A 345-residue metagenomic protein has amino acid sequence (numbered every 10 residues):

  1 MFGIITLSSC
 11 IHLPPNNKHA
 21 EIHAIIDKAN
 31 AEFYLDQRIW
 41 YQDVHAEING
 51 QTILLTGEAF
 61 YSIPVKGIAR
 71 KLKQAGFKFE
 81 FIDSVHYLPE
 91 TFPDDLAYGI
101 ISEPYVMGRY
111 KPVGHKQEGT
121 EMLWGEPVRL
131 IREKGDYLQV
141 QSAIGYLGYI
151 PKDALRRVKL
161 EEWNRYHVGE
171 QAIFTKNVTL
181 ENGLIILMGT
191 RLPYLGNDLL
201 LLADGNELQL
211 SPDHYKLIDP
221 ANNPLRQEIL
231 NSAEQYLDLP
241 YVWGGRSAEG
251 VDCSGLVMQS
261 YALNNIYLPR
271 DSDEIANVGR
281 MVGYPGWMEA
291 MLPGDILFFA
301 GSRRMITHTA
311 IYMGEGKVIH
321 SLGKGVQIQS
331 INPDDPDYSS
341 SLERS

Functional and structural regions predicted by a protein language model:
N16-G50, V106: Gly/Ser-centered flexible loop/linker motifs
Y41-H45, P112-W124, T179-M188: SH3/SH3-like (including bacterial SH3b) beta-barrel domains that bind proline-rich motifs or cell-wall ligands
Q42-L72, Y137: Short glycine/threonine-rich beta-strand-turn micro-motifs
R70-F92, V113, Q141-L239: Boundary regions of SH3-family modules and the immediately adjacent low-complexity/disordered segments in eukaryotic
E126, T190, G294-D295: Structural motif
R157, K216, G283-W287, T307 (+1 more regions): Aromatic- and glycine-rich peptidoglycan recognition patches
Y241-G255, Q259-M291: Catalytic cysteine-centered active-site loop
